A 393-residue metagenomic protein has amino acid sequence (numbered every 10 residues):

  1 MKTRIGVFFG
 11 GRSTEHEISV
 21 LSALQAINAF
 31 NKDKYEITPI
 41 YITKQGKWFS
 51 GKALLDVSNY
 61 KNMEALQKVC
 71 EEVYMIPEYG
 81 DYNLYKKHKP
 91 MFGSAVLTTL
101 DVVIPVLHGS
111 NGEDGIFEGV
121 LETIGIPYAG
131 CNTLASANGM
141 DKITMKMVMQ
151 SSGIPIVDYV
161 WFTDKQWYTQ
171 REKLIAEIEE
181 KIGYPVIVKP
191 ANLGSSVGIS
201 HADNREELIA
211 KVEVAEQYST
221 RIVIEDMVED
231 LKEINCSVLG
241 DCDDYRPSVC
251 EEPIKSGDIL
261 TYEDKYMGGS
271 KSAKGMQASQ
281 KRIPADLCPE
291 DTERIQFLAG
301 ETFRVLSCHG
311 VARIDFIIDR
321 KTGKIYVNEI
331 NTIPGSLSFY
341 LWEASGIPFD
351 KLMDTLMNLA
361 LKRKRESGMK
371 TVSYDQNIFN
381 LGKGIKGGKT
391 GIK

Functional and structural regions predicted by a protein language model:
M1-L134, N138-M140, T144, T163-K173: ATP-binding N-terminal substructure of ATP-dependent carboxylate-amine bond-forming enzymes
T3, F9-R12, D286-K393: ATP-dependent carboxylate activation and anion-phosphoryl transfer catalytic cores that bind Mg-ATP to form
T3-F9, S13-T14, V20-N28, G93-L97 (+1 more regions): Active-site nucleotide/adenylate-binding loops and adjacent lid/helix of ATP-dependent enzymes
I37, P127-Y128, I156, V186 (+1 more regions): Hydrophobic beta-strand scaffold residues
T43-G46, G240-D243, D319-T322: Short acidic-glycine loop/turn motifs at beta-strand connectors
D203-G275, D286-D291, F297, I325: Phosphate-binding site of ATP-dependent enzymes
